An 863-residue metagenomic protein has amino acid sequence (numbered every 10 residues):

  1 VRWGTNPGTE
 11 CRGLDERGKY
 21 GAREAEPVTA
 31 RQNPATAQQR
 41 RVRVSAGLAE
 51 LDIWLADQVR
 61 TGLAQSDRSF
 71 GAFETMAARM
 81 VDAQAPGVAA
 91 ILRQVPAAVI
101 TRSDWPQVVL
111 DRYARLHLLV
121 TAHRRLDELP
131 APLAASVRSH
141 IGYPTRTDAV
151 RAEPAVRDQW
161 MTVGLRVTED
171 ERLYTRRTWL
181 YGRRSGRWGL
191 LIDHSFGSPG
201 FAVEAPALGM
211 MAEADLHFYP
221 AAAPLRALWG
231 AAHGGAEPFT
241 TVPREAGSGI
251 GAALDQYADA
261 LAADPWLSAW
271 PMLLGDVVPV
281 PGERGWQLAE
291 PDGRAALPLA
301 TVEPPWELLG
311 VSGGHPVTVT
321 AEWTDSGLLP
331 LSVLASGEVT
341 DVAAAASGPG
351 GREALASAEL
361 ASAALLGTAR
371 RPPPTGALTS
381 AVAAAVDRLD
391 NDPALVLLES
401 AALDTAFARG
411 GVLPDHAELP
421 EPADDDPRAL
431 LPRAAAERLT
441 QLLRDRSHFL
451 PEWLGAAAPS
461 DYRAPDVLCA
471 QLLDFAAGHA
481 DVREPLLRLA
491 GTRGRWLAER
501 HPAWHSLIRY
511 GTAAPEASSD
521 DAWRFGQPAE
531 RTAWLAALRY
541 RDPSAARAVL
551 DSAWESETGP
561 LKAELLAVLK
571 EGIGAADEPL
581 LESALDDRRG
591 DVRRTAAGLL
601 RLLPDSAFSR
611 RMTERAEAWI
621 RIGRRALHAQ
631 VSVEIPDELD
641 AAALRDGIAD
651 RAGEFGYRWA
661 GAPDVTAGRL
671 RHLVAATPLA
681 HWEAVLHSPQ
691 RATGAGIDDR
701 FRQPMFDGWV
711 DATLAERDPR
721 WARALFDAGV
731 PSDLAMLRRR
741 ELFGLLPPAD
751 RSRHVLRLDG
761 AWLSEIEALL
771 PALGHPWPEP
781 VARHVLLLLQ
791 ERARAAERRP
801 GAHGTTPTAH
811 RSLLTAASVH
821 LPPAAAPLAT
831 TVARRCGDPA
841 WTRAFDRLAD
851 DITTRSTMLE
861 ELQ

Functional and structural regions predicted by a protein language model:
R2-M80: Internal, well-ordered alpha/beta segment that forms a basic, Gly-enriched binding/recognition surface
A83-Q84, V88-R125, V137-T147, R151-R166 (+4 more regions): Long, compositionally biased intrinsically disordered terminal regions
S347-F525, R645-Q863: Long, acidic/serine-threonine-rich intrinsically disordered regions with weak helical/coil propensity that act as
D521-A522, A537, V549-E557, V568 (+4 more regions): Alpha-solenoid HEAT/Armadillo-like helical repeat scaffolds in large eukaryotic proteins
G526-Q527, D542, E557-L561, I573-G574 (+2 more regions): Short inter-helical turns and helix N-cap capping residues of alpha-solenoid HEAT/ARM repeat scaffolds
R531, R547, K562-A563, E578 (+3 more regions): Residue-level detector of extended alpha-helical repeat arrays and alpha-solenoid scaffolds
W534, L565-L566, A596-L600: Conserved hydrophobic register position within alpha-solenoid helical repeats
D586-T677: Long alpha-helical HEAT/HEAT-like repeat alpha-solenoid scaffolds in very large eukaryotic proteins, especially those
